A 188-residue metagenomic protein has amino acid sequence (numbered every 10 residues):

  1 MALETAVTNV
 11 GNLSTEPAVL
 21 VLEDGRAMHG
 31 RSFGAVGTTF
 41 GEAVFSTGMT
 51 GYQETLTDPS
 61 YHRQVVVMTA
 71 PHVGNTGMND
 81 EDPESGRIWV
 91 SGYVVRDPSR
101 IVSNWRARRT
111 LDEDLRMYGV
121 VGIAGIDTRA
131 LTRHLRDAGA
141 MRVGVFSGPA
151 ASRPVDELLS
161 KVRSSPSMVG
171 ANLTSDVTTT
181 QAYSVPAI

Functional and structural regions predicted by a protein language model:
A2-I188: RNA-binding accessory domains that recognize and position tRNA/RNA substrates
